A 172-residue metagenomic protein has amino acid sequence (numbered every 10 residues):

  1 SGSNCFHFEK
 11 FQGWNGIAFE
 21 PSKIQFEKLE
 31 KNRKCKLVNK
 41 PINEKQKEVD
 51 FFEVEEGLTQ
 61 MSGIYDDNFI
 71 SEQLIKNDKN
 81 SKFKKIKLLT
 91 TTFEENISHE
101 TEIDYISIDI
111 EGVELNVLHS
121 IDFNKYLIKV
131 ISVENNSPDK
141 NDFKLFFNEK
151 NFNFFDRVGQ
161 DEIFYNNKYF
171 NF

Functional and structural regions predicted by a protein language model:
S1-F172: Phosphate/nucleotide-binding beta-alpha loop and adjacent structural elements of enzyme active sites
